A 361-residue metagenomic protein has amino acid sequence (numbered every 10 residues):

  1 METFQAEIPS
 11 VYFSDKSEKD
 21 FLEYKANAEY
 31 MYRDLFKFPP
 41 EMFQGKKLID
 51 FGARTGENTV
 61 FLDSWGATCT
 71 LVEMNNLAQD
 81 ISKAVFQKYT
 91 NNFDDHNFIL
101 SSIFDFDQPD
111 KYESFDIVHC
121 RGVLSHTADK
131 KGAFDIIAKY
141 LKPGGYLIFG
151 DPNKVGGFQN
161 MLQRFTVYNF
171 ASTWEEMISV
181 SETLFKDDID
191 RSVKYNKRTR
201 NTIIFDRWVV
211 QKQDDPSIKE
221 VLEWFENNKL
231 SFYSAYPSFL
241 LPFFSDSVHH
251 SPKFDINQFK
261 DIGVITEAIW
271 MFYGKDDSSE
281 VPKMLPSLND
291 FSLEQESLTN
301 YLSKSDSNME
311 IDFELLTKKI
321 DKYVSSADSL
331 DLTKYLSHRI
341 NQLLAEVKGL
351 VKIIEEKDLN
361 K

Functional and structural regions predicted by a protein language model:
E23-G45: Conserved alpha-helix/loop element of class I SAM-dependent methyltransferases that forms part of the SAM/SAH-binding
T55-A67: Conserved SAM-binding loop of SAM-dependent methyltransferases across substrates and taxa, primarily the Class I
N75: Conserved SAM/SAH-binding beta-strand->alpha-helix loop
Q108-V118: A short acidic, Gly/Pro-enriched loop at the edge of an enzyme's catalytic core that lines a small-molecule cofactor
D116-D129: A short SAM/SAH-binding and catalytic strip from SAM-dependent methyltransferases
K131-P143: A short glycine-rich, Lys/Arg-flanked "PGG" loop and its adjoining helix->strand segment in the class I
Y146-K186: Conserved class I S-adenosyl-L-methionine
T199-K361: Rossmann-like AdoMet/SAM-dependent catalytic core
